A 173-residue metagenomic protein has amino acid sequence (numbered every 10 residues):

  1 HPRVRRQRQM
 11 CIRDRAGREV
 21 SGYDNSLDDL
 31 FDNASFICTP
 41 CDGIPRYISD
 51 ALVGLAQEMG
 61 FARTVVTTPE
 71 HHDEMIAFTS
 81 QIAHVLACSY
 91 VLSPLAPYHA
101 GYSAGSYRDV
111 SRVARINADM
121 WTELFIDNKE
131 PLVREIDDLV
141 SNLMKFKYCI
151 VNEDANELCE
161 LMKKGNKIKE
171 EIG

Functional and structural regions predicted by a protein language model:
H1-I12: Single conserved hydrophobic/aromatic residue that forms the stacking wall/gate of nucleotide- or nucleobase-binding
R6, R15-F31, I37: Glycine-/Pro-rich loop/turn segments that contact NAD(P) or position catalytic residues in Rossmann-like domains
D14-R15, P69: Short, ordered loop/turn segments at secondary-structure junctions
D28-R112: Internal alpha-helical scaffold of NAD(P)-dependent oxidoreductase catalytic cores
Y98-G165: Interdomain hinge/lid region at the active-site interface of Rossmann-like NAD(P)-dependent oxidoreductases
E171-G173: Amphipathic alpha-helical coiled-coil segments
